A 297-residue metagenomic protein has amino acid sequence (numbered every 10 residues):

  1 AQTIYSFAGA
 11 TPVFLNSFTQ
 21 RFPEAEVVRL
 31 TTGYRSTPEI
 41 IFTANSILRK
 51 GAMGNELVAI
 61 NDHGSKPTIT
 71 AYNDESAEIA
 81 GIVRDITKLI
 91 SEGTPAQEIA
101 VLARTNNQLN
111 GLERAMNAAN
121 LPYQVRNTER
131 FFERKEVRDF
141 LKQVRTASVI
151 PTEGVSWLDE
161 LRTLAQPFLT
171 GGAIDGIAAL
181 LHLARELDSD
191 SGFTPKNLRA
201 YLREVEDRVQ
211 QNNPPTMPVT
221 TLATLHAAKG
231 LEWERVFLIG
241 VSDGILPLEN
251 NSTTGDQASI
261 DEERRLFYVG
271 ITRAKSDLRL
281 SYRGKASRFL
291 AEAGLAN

Functional and structural regions predicted by a protein language model:
A1, F22-V27, H63-P67, Q97 (+5 more regions): Short glycine-/polar-rich loops that comprise or flank the Walker A/P-loop and associated switch/sensor motifs
A1-A71: Conserved RecA-like helicase ATPase core segment that couples NTP binding/hydrolysis to strand translocation
A1-I4, G9-V13, G33-P38, G64 (+7 more regions): Conserved nucleotide-binding/hydrolysis micro-motifs of P-loop NTPases
T11-F14, E26, G33-E39, T43-A44 (+7 more regions): Helical mechanochemical/support elements of P-loop NTPase systems and associated helical scaffolds
F14-R21, E39-I47, D85, G111-A118 (+3 more regions): Alpha-helical scaffold elements adjacent to nucleotide-binding pockets in ATP/GTP-utilizing enzyme cores
E24-V28, G54-N55, I90-Q97, Q124-F131 (+2 more regions): Short, polar/flexible loop-turn hinges at active-site or ligand-entry regions and domain interfaces
L30-T32, P67-D74, I82-E133, F140-L141 (+1 more regions): Conserved RecA-like ASCE P-loop NTPase motor core of nucleic-acid helicases/translocases
E113-A115, R134-A296: Conserved helicase C-terminal RecA-like lobe
